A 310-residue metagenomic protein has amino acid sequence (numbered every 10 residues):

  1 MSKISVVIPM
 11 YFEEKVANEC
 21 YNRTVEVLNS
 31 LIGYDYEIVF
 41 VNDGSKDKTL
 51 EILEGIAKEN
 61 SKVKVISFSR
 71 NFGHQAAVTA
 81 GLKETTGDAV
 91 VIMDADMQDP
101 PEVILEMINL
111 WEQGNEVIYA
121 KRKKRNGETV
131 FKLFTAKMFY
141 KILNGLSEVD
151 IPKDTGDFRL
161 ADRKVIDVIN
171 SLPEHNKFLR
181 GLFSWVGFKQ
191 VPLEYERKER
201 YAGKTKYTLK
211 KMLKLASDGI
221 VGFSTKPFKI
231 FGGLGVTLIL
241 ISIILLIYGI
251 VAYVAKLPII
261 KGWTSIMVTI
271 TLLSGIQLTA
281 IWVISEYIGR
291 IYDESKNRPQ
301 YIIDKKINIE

Functional and structural regions predicted by a protein language model:
M1-T129: Structured catalytic core of nucleotide-sugar glycosyltransferases
P9, F68-R70, R159, G232 (+2 more regions): Short conserved micro-motifs on helix faces and helix-strand junctions that flank and scaffold key functional residues
P9, V27-S30, V41, L110 (+4 more regions): Histidine kinase transmitter module recognition
G55, K62, I66-R70, H74-E84 (+2 more regions): Acceptor/aglycone-binding surface of glycosyltransferases and processive sugar-polymer synthases
K141, F178-E310: Hydrophobic helical membrane-anchoring modules
